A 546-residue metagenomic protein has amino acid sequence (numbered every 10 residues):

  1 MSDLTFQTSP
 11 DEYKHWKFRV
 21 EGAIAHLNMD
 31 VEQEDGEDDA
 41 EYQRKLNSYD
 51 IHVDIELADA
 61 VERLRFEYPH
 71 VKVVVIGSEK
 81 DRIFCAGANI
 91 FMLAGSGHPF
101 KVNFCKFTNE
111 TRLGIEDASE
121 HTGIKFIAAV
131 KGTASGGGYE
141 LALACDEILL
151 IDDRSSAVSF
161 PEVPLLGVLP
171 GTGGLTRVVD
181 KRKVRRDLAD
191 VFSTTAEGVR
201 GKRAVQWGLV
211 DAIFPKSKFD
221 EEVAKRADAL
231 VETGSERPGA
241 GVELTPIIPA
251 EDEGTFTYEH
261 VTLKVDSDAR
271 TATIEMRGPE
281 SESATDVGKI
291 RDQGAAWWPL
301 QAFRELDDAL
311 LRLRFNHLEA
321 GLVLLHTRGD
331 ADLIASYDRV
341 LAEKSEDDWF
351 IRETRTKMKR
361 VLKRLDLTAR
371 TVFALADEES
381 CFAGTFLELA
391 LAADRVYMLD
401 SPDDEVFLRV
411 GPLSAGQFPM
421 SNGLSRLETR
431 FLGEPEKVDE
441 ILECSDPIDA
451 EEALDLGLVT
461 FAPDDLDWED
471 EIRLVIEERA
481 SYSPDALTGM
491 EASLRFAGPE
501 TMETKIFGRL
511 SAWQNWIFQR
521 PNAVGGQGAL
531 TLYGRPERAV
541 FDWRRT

Functional and structural regions predicted by a protein language model:
M1-I55, A60-K72, E79-A86, V102 (+6 more regions): C-terminal alpha-helix plus adjacent terminal tail
V75-G77, A129: Residues within well-ordered beta-strands of beta-sheet-rich folds
G87-P99, N103-T122, V130-R203, W207 (+3 more regions): Hydrophobic, small-residue-rich alpha-helical packing segments that form membrane-like cores
F91-S96, R339-E343, L408: Short glycine/proline- and charge-enriched loop/turn segments that cap or connect secondary-structure elements
T122-A134, A369-E379: A short, small-residue-rich loop immediately preceding and capping a beta-strand
S135-A189, A383-E440: CoA-thioester-processing core
V459: A short acidic/histidine/glycine-rich donor-binding loop in glycosyltransferase catalytic cores
